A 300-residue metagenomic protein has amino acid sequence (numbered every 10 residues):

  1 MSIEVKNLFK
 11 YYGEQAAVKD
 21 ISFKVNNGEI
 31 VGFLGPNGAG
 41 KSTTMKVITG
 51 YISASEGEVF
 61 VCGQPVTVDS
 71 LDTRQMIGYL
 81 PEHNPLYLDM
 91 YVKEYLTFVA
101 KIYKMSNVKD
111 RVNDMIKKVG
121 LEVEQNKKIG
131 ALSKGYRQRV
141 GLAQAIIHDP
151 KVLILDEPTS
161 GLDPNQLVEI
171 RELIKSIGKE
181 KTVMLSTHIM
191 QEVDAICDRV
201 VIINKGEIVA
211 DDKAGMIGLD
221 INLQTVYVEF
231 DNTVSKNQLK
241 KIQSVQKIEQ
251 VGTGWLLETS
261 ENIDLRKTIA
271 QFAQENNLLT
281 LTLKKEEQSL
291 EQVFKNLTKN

Functional and structural regions predicted by a protein language model:
M1-I3, K299-N300: Short, Lys/Arg-enriched, disordered terminal segments
S2-V5, K10-N204, I208-A210: ABC transporter nucleotide-binding domains
V66, M105, D231-N232, N262 (+1 more regions): Short beta->alpha junction loops/turns
M115, A131, G254-W255, Q288: Positions that flank functional sites
E169-S260: ABC transporter nucleotide-binding domain
E261-N300: C-terminal coupling/interaction segments
